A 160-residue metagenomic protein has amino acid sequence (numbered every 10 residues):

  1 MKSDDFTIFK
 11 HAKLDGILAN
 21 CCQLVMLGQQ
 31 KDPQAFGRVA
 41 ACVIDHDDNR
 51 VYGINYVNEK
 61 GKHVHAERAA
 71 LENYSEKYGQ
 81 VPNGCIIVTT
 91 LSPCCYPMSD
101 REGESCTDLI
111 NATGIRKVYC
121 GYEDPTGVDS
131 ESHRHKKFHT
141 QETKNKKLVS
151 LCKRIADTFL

Functional and structural regions predicted by a protein language model:
M1-L160: Zinc-dependent deaminase catalytic domain
